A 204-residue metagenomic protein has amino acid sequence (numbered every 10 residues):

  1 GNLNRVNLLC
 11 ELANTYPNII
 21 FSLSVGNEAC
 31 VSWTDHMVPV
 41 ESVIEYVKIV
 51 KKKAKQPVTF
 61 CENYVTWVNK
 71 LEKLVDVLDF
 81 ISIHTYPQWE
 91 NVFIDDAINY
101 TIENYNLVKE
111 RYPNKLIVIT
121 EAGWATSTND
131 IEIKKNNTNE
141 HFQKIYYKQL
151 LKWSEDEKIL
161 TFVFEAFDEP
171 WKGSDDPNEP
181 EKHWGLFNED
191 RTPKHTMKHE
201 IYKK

Functional and structural regions predicted by a protein language model:
L8-I20, E72-V77, E110-Y112, E155: Acidic (Asp/Glu)-rich catalytic clusters
L8-V38, V68-N69, I119: Active-site groove signature of glycoside hydrolases
I20-F21, N27, E62-T101, W124-A125: Aromatic- and acid-rich polysaccharide-binding/catalytic face of secreted or lumenal carbohydrate-active enzymes
N27, V47-V68, N114-A125, I159-W171: Aromatic-lined carbohydrate-recognition surfaces of secreted/lumenal glycan-active proteins
P39, V43-K55, Y105-Y112, L151 (+1 more regions): Surface-exposed amphipathic alpha-helices with a cationic face
V65-S82, D130, E169-E181, G185-F187: Substrate-binding cleft/loops of secretory-pathway carbohydrate-active enzymes
T85-W89, R111-Q143, E165-K172: Active-site clefts of carbohydrate-active enzymes
K134-N139, W153-K204: Aromatic-rich peripheral "rim/lid" segments of glycoside hydrolase catalytic domains that contact and position glycan
